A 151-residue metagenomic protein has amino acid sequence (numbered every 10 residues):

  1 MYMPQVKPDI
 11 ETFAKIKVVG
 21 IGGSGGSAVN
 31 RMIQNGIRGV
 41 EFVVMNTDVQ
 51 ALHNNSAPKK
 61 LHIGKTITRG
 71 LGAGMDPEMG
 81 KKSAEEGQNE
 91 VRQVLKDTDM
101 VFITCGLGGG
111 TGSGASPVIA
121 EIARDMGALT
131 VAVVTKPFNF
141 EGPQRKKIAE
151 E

Functional and structural regions predicted by a protein language model:
M1-E151: Tubulin/FtsZ superfamily GTPase core signature
